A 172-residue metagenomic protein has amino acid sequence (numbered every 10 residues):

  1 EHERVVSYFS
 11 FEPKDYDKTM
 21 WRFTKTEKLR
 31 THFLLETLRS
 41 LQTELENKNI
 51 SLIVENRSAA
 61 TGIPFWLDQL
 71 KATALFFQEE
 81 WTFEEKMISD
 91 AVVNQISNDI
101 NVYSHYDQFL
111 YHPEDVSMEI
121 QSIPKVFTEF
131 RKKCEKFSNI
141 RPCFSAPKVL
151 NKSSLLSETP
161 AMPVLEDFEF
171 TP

Functional and structural regions predicted by a protein language model:
E1-P142: Trp/Phe/Arg-rich N-terminal binding region typifying the photolyase-homology
Q121-P172: Glycine/tryptophan-enriched, flexible segments
